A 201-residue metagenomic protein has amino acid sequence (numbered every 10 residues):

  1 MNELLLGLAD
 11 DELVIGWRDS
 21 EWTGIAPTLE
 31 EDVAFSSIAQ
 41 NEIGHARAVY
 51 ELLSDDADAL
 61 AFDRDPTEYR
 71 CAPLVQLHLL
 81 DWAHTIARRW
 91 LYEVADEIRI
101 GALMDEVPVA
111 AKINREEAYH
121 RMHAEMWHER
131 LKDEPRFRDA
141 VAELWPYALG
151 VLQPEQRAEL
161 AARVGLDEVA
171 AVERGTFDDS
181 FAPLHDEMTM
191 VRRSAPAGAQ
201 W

Functional and structural regions predicted by a protein language model:
M1-L6, D63-R89, L144-E155: Acidic/His metal-coordination segments adjacent to aromatic residues that form catalytic metal sites in metalloenzymes
L5-L8, F35, I86, A110-I113 (+1 more regions): Hydrophobic packing residues in well-ordered alpha-helices of helical domains and bundles
D11-D19, H45, V49, Y92-R99 (+1 more regions): Amphipathic, well-ordered alpha-helical segments in soluble domains
I15-S37, A95-P108: Helix-loop segments that flank and shape redox-cofactor active sites
A39-P66, A124-L131: Conserved alpha-helical segments that form or flank metal/cofactor-binding pockets of metalloenzymes
P73-H123: Internal, conserved structured core segments that host functional sites
V107-Q156: A contiguous pocket-lining binding segment that forms or flanks enzyme active sites
R136-W201: Extended, helix-rich structural scaffolds rather than catalytic motifs
